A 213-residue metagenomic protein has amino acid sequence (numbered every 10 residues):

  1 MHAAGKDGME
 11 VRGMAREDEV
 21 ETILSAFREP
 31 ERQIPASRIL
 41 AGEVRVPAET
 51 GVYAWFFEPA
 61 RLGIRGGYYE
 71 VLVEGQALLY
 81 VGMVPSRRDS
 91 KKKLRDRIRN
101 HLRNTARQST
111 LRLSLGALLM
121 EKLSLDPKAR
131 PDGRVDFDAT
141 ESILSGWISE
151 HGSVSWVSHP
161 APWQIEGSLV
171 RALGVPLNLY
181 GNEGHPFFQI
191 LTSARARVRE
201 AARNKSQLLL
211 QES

Functional and structural regions predicted by a protein language model:
H2-I143, W147-S213: GIY-YIG nuclease catalytic motif and its immediate N-terminal context
